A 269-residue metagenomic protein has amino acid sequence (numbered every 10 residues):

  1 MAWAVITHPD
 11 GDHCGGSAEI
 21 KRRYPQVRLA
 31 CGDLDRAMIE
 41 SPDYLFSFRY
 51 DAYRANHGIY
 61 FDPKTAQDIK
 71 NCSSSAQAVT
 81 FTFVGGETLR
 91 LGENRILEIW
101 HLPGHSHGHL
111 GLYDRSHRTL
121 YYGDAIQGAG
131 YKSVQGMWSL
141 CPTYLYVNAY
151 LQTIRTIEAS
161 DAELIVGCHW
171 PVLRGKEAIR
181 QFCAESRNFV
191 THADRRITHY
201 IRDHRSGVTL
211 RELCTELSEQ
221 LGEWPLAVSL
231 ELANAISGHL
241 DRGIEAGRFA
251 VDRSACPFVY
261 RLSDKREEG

Functional and structural regions predicted by a protein language model:
M1-R90, A184: Active-site HxH/HxHxD metal-binding segment of metal-dependent hydrolases
A2, G15, I20-R23, V27-A30 (+9 more regions): A structural signal for the main folded, soluble domain(s) of proteins
H8, I20, G32, F83 (+7 more regions): Divalent metal-coordination and catalytic microenvironments
C14, Y150, I236: Aromatic/hydrophobic pocket-lining residues that form the small-molecule binding cavity in soluble enzyme cores
M38-D43, G130-V134, I197: Short, charged, surface-exposed secondary-structure boundary motifs
F81-F83, P103-S106, G269: A short catalytic or substrate-binding loop motif that flags glycine-/basic-rich loops and adjacent residues that bind
I96-N188: Metallo-beta-lactamase
R195-G269: C-terminal regulatory/interaction regions
